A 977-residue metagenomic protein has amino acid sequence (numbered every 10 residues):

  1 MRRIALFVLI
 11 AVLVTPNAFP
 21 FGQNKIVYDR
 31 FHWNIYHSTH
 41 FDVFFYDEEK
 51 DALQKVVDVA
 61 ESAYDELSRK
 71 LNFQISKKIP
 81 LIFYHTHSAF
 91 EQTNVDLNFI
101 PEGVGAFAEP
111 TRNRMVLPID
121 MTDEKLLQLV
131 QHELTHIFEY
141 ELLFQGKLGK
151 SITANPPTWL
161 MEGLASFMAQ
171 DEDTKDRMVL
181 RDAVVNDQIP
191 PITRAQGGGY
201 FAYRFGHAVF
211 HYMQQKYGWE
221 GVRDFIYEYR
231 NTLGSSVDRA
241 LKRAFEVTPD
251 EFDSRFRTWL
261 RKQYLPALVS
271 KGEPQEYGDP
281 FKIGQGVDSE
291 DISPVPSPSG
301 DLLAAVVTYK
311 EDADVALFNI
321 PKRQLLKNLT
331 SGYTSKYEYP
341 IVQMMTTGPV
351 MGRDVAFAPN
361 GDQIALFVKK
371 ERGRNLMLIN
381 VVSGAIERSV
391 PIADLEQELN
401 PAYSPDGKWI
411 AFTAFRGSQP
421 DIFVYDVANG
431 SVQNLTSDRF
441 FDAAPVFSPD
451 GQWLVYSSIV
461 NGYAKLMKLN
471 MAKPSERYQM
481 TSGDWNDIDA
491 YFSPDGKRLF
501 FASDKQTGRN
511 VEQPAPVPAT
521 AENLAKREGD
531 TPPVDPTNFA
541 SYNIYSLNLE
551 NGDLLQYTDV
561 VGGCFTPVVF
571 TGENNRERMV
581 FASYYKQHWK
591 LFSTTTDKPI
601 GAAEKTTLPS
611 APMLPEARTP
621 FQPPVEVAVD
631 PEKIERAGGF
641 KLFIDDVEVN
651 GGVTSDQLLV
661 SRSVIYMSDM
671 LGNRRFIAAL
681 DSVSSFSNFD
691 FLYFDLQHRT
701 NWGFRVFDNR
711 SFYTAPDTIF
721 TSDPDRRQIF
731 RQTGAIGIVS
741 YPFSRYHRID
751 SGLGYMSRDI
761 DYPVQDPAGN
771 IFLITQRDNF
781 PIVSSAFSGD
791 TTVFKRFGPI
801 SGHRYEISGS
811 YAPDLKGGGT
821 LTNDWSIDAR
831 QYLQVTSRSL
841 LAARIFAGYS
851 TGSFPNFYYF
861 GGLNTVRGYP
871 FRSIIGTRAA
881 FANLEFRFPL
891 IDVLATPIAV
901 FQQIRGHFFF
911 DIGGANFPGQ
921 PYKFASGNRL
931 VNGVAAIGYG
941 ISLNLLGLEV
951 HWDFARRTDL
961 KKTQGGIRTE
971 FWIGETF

Functional and structural regions predicted by a protein language model:
F21-P157, T174-D176, T193-A195, S236 (+1 more regions): Juxtacatalytic substrate-recognition/specificity segment
N24-H37, G197, Y227-P359, Q363: Beta/coil-rich, acidic/histidine-enriched accessory regions frequently appended to metallopeptidases
F73, G149, P156, D176-A267: Amphipathic alpha-helical substructures
V287-S289, V306-A316, Y333-P340, M345-V350 (+10 more regions): A flexible loop/linker signature enriched in serine peptidases of the S9 family
P294-L302, D354-Q363, P401-W409, P445-W453 (+2 more regions): Blade-terminus and WD-like Trp-Asp/Gly-His loop motifs, strongest in beta-propeller folds
I320-K322, V381-G384, D426-G430, N470-P474 (+2 more regions): Short loop/turn segments that connect beta-strands within beta-propeller blades
A602-S668, N673-S684, S744, F901: Interface/linker segment at the passenger-translocator junction of Type V secretion outer-membrane proteins
F640, V660-D669, R674-Y713, T721-S722 (+6 more regions): C-terminal transmembrane beta-barrel domains of outer membrane proteins
